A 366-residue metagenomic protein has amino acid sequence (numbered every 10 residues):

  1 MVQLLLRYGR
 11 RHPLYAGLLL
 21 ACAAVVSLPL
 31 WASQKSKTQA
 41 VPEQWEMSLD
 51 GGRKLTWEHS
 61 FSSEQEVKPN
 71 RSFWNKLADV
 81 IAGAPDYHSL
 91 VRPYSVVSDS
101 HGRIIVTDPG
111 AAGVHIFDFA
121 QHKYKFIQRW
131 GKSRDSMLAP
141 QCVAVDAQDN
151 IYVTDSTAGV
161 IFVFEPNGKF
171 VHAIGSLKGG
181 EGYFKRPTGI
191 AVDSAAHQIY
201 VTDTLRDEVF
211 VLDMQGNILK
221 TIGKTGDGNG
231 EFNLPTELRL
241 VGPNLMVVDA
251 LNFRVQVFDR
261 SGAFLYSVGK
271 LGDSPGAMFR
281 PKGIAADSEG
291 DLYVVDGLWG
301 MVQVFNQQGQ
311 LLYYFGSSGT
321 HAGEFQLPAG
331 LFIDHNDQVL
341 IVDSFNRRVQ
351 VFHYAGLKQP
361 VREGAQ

Functional and structural regions predicted by a protein language model:
V2-L18: Bacterial N-terminal signal peptides that target proteins for export
Q3, A24-S27, G242: N-terminal non-cleavable signal-anchor helices
L6, P29-L30: N-terminal regions of proteins, emphasizing targeting and processing segments when present
Y15-S27: Bacterial N-terminal signal peptides
W31-Q366: Eukaryotic scaffold repeat domains enriched in small/polar residues
